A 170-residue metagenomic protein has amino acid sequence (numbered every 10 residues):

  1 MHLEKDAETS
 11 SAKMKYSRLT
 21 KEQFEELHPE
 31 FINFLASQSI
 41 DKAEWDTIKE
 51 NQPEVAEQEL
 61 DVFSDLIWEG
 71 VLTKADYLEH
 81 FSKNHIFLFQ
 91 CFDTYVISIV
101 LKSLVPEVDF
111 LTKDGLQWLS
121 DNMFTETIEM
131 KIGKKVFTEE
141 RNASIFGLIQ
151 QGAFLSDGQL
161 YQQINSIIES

Functional and structural regions predicted by a protein language model:
M1-A12: N-terminal amphipathic/basic-hydrophobic helices that include classical n-h-c signal peptides and signal-anchor
H2-E4, K21, D157, E169-S170: Non-catalytic accessory regions used for complex assembly or targeting
K15-H80: N-terminal interaction modules that seed assembly of large macromolecular complexes
L19-E22, E26, E54, Q58 (+7 more regions): Alpha-helix boundary/N-cap detector
A56-Q117: Long, charge-patterned amphipathic interaction tracts in eukaryotic proteins
F92-Y95, D121-F124, E129: Extended terminal accessory/targeting regions
S98-L119, G152-S170: Short, functional C-terminal segments
F124-S170: Glycine-rich, aromatic-bearing surface loops/beta-hairpins
